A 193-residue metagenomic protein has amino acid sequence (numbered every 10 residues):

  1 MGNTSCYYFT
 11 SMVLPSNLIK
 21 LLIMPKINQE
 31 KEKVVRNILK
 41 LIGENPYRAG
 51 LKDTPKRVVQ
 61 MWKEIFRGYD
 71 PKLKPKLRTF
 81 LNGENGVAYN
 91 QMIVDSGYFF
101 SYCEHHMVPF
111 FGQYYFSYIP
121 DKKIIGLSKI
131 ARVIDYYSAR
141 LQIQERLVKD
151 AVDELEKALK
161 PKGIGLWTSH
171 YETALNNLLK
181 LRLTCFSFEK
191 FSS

Functional and structural regions predicted by a protein language model:
I19-S193: A domain-level signal for the structural core that forms small-molecule/cofactor-binding pockets and catalytic centers
